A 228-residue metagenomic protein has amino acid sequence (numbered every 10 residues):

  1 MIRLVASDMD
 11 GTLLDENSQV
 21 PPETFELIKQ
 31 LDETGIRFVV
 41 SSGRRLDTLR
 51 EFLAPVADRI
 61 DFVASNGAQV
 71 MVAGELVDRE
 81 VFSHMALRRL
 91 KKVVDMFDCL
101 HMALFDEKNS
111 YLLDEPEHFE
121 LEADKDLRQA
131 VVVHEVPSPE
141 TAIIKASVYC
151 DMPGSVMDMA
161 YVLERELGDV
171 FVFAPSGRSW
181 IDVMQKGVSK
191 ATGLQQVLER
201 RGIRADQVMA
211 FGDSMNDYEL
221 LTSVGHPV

Functional and structural regions predicted by a protein language model:
I2, R59, I143-I144, V224: Short, well-ordered alpha-helix to beta-strand connector turns
R3-N17, L221: Asp-based phosphoryl-transfer active-site loop
V5, F62-V63, P227: Short, well-ordered beta-strand core segments
M9, R44, G67, G212-S214: Active-site metal-binding loops of divalent metal-dependent hydrolases
N17-F119: Active-site phosphate-binding/coordination module
P55-D58, N66, E166-D169, S223-V224: Short, structured coil segments at secondary-structure junctions
C99-S223: Conserved acidic, metal-coordinating active-site core of Asp-based, Mg2+-dependent phosphoryl-transfer enzymes
